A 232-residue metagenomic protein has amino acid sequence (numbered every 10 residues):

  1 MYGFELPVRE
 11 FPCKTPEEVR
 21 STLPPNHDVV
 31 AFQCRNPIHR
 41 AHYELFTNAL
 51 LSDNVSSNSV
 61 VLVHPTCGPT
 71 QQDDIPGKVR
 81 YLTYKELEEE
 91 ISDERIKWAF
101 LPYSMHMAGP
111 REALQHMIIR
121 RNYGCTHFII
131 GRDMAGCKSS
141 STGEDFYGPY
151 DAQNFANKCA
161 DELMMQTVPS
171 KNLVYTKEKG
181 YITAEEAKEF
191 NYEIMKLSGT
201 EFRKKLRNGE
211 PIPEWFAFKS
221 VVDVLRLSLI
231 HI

Functional and structural regions predicted by a protein language model:
M1-I38, H42-I230: Active-site cores that bind ATP or allylic diphosphates and position pyrophosphate for catalysis
